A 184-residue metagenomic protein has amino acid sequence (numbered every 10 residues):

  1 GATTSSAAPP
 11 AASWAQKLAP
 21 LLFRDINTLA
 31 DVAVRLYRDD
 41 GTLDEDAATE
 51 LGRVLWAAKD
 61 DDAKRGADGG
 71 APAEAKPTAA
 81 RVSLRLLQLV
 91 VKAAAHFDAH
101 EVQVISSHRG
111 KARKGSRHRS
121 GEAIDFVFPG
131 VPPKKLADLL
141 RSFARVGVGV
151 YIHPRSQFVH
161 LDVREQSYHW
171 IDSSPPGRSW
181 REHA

Functional and structural regions predicted by a protein language model:
A2-R24: C-terminal segment of N-terminal export signals and the immediately downstream linker at the start of the mature
A19, R24, G115-I124, F128-A184: Catalytic cores and adjacent binding grooves of peptidoglycan-active enzymes
D25-N27, L36-R38, S106-R109, F128-G130 (+1 more regions): A mature extracytoplasmic/lumenal domain signature
I26, V54, L89-H100, P129 (+1 more regions): Structured segments of extracytoplasmic/periplasmic soluble domains in secreted or envelope-associated proteins
A30-A33, W170: Short, solvent-exposed loop/turn elements at domain surfaces
Y37-A99, Q103: Active-site acidic/histidine clusters and adjacent loop/turn architecture that either coordinate catalytic ions
R85, E101-S116: Acidic helix-start/capping segments at beta-turn-to-alpha-helix junctions
A99-H108, G147-H153: Surface-exposed patches in mature extracellular/periplasmic domains of secreted proteins
